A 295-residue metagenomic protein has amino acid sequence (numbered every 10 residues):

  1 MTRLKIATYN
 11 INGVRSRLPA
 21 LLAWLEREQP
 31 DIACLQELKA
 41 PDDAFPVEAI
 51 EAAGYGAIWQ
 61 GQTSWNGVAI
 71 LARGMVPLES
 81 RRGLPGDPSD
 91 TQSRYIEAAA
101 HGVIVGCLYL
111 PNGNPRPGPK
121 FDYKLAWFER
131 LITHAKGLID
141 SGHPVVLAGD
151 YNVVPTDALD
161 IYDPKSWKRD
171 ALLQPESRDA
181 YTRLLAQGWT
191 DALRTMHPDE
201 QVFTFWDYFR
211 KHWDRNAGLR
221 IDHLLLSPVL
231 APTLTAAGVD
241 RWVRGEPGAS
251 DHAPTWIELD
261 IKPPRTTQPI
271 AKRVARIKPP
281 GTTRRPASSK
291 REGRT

Functional and structural regions predicted by a protein language model:
M1-A52, W59, T63-V68, P264-I277 (+1 more regions): N-terminal, active-site-proximal structural segment of metallo-dependent hydrolase catalytic domains
R3-N12, G102-P117, A148: Active-site-proximal beta-strand elements of phosphoester/diester hydrolases
I6-N10, L25-D43, V105, H134-L159 (+4 more regions): Active-site beta-strand/loop signature of hydrolases that rely on acidic residues for catalysis
L38-P41, F45-P115: Structured beta-strand-rich core segments of catalytic domains in phosphoester-bond hydrolases
A53, W127-I221: Metal-dependent phosphoesterases centered on the DNase I-like endonuclease/exonuclease/phosphatase
S64-E79, E200, H212-T233: Conserved beta strand-loop-helix elements of the APE1-like EEP
A72-R73, A98-H101, S227-P228, S250 (+1 more regions): Active-site beta-strand termini and strand-to-loop segments that position acidic
P85-G86, P111-F128, K165-R169: Surface-exposed cleft-lining segments at the edges of enzyme active sites
